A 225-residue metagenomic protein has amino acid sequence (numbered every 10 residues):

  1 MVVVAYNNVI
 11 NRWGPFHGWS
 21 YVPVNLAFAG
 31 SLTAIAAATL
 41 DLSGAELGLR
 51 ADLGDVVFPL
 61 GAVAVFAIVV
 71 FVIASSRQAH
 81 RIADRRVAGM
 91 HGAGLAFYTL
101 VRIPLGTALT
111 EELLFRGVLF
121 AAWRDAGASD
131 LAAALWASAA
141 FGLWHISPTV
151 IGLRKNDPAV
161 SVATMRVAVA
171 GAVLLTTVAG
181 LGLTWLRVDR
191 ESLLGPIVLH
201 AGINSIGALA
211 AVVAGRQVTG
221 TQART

Functional and structural regions predicted by a protein language model:
M1-E46, G54-A62, G89-M90, Y98: Alpha-helical transmembrane segments in multi-pass membrane proteins
A5-V9, V69-Q78, A139-I151: Transmembrane alpha-helical segments that form the membrane-embedded catalytic/substrate-channel core of multi-pass
R12-F16, A37-G44, R77-R85, T149-D157 (+2 more regions): Transmembrane helix-loop junctions in multipass membrane proteins, especially transporters and channels
W13-W19, A83-A88, W123-L131: Membrane interface segments of multi-pass transport proteins and intramembrane proteases
L49-A51, V87-L95, D125-G127: Helix-boundary and loop/linker segments of multi-pass membrane transporters
L49-S75: Alpha-helical transmembrane-segment detector that highlights a single hydrophobic TM helix and its immediate
A67-G94: A glycine-rich, hydrophobic loop/mini-helix early in the fold
G94-T225: Transmembrane helix-loop-helix hairpins at the membrane interface of multi-pass integral membrane proteins
